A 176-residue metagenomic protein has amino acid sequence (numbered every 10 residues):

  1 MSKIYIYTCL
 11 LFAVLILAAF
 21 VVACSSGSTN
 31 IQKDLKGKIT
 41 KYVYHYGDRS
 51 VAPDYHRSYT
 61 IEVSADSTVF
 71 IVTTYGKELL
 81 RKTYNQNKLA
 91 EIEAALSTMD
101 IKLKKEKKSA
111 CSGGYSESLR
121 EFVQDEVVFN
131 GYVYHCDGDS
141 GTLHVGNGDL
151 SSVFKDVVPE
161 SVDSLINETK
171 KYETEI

Functional and structural regions predicted by a protein language model:
M1-Y7: Positively charged n-region of N-terminal signal peptides that target proteins for export
Y7-I16: Sec-dependent N-terminal signal peptides
C24-V51, K105-I176: Short, well-ordered, aromatic-rich surface patches in folded extracellular/luminal domains
S26-T73, L79-T83: N-terminal export/targeting and maturation segments
S64-D66, Y84-L89, F122-F129: A short, structured loop/turn motif at beta-sheet edges
F70-K104: A short-motif feature that recognizes glycine-rich, charge-decorated loops that bind or process nucleotide phosphates
